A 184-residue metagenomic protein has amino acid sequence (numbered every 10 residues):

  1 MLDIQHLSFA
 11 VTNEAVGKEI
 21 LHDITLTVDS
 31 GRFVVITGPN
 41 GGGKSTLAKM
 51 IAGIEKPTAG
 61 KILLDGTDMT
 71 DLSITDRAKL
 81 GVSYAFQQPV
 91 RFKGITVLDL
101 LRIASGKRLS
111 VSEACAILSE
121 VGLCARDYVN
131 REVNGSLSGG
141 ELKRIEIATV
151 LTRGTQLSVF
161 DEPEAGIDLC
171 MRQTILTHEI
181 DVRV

Functional and structural regions predicted by a protein language model:
T37-P39: The feature captures the beta-strand-to-loop junction immediately N-terminal to the Walker
A52: Helix-to-loop junction immediately C-terminal to a conserved catalytic motif
G60-T67, L80, E113: Conserved ABC transporter NBD signature motif
D68-S83: ABC ATPase NBD coupling module
Q88, G94-S110: Q-loop/switch helix immediately C-terminal to the Walker
V150-L151: ABC ATPase C-loop
E162-P163: Walker B catalytic motif
